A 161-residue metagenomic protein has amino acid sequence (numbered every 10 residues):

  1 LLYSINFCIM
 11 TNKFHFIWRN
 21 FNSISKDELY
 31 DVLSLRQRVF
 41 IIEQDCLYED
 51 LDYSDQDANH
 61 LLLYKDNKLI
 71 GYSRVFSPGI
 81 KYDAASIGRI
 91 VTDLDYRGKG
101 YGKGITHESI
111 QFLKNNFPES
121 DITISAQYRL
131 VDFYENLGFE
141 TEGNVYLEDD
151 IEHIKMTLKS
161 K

Functional and structural regions predicted by a protein language model:
L1-I9: Short, Lys/Arg-enriched N-terminal segments with co-localized hydrophobic residues within the first ~10-30 amino acids
T11-H60, Y64-L69: Short amphipathic alpha-helix that is part of the acyltransferase structural core
D55-D57, K81, E148-E152: Short acidic/glycine-enriched loop/turn segments that link adjacent beta-strands
L62, K68-P78, A84-S86, V91: Conserved beta-strand in the GNAT
T92, G98-Q111: Conserved acetyl-CoA-binding loop-helix of GNAT-fold acetyltransferases
L113-A126: Conserved GNAT acetyl-CoA-binding A-motif
T123-S125, E135, E140-K155: Conserved catalytic-core motifs of GNAT/GCN5-like acyltransferases
